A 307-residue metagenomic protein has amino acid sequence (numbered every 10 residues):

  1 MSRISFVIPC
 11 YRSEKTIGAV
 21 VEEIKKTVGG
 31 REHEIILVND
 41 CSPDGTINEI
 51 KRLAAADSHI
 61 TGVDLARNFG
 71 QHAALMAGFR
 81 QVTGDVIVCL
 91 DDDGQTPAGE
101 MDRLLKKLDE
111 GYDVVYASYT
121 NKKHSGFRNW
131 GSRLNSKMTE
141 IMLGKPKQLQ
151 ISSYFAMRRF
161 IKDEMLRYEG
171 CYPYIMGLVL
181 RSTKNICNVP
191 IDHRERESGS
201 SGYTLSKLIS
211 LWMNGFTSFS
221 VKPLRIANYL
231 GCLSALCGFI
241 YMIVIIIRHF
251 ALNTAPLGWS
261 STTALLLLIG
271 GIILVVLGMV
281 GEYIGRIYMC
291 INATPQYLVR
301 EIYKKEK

Functional and structural regions predicted by a protein language model:
M1-S125: Structured catalytic core of nucleotide-sugar glycosyltransferases
P9, L65-R67, F155, N228 (+2 more regions): Short conserved micro-motifs on helix faces and helix-strand junctions that flank and scaffold key functional residues
I24, G78, D93, V115 (+5 more regions): Residue-level signature of catalytic and energy-coupling elements of molecular machines, predominantly ATP/GTP-dependent
V63-R67, Q71-Q81, Q95-P173, R194-M213: Acceptor/aglycone-binding surface of glycosyltransferases and processive sugar-polymer synthases
Y174-K307: Hydrophobic helical membrane-anchoring modules
